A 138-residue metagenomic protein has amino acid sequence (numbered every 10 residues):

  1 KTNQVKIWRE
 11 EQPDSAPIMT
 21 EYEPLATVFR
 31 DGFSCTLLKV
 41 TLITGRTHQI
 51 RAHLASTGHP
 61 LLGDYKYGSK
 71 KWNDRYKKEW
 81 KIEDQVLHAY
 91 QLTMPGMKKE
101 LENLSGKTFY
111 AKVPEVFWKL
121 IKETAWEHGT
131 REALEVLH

Functional and structural regions predicted by a protein language model:
K1-H138: RNA pseudouridine synthases
